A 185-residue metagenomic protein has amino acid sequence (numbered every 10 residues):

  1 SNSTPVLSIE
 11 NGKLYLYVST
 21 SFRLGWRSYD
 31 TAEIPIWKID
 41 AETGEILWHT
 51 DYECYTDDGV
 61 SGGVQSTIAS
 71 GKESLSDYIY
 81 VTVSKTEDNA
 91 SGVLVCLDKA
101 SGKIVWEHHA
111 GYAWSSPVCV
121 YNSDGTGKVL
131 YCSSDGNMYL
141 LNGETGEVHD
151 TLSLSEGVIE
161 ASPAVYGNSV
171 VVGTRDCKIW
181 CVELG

Functional and structural regions predicted by a protein language model:
S1-G185: Noncatalytic, solvent-exposed loop/strand surfaces of beta-propeller-type extracellular/periplasmic domains
